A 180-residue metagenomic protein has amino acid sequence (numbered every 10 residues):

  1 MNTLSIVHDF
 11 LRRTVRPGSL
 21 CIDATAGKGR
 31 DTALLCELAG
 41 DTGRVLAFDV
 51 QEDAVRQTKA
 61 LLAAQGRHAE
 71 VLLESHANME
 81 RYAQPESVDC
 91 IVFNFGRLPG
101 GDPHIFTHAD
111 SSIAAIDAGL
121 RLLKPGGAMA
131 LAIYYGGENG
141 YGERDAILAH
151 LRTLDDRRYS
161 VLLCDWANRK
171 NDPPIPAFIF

Functional and structural regions predicted by a protein language model:
M1-S19, R30-A33, E37: S-adenosyl-L-methionine
R16, A39-G40, L123-P125: Helix-to-beta-strand junctions that scaffold the AdoMet/dcAdoMet cofactor pocket in Class I SAM-dependent enzymes
S19, G43, G127: Glycine-centered, small-residue-biased loops immediately flanking beta-strands in adenine/cofactor-binding cores
T25, A115, L122-I133: Conserved beta-strand signature within the Rossmann-like core of class I S-adenosyl-L-methionine
R44-D49: Conserved SAM-binding motif I beta-strand of class I
V55-D89: S-adenosyl-L-methionine
F93-A115: Mobile active-site "lid"/loop adjacent to the S-adenosyl-L-methionine
G140-F180: Class I S-adenosyl-L-methionine
